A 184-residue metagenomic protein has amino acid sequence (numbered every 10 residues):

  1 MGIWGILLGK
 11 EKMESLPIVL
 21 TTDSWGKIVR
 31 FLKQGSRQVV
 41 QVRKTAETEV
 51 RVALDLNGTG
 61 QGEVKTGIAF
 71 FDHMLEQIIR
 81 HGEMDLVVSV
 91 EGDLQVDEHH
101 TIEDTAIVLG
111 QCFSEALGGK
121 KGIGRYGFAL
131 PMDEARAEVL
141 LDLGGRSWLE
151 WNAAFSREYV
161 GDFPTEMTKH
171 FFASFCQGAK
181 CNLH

Functional and structural regions predicted by a protein language model:
G2-Q38, V42: Asp-based, Mg2+/Mn2+-dependent phosphohydrolase catalytic module
R30-H73, Q77-H184: Structural preference for solvent-exposed beta-strand-turn elements and adjacent flexible terminal/loop segments within
